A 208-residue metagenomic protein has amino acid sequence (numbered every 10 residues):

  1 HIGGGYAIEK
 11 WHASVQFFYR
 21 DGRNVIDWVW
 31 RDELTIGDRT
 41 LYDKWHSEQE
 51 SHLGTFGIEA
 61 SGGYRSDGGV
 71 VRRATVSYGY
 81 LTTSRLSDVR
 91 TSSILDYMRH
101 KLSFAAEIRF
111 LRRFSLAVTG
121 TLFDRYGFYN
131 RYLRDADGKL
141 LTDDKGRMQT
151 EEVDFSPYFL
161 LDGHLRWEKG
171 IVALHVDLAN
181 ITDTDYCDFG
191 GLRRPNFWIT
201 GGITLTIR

Functional and structural regions predicted by a protein language model:
H1, K10-H12, R113, Y158-D162 (+1 more regions): Active-site lining segments that contact anionic ligands and/or coordinate catalytic metals
H1, T55, Y97-S103, Y158-D162 (+1 more regions): Transmembrane beta-barrel architecture of outer membranes
G3-G5: Small/polar-residue-rich segments within soluble enzyme cores
K10-R23, R31-R131, T204: Gram-negative outer-membrane beta-barrel transporters
D32-T35, T40-L41, D135-D137, L141-Q149: Flexible glycine-rich, low-complexity coil/linker segments exposed to the extracellular/periplasmic environment
L122-L141, R166-R208: C-terminal beta-signal and adjacent terminal beta-strands/loops of Gram-negative outer-membrane beta-barrel proteins
K145-D154, F159, R166-E168: Outer membrane beta-barrel transmembrane domains
